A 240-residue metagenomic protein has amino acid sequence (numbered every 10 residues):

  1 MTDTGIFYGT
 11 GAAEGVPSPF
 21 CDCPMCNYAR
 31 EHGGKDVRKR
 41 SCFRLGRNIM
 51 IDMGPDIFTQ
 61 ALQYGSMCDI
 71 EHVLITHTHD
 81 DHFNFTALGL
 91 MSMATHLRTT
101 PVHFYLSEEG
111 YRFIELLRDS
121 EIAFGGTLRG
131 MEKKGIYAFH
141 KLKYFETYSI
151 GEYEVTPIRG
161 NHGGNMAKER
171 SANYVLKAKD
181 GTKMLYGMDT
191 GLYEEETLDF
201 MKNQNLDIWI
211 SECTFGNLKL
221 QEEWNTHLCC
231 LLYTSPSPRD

Functional and structural regions predicted by a protein language model:
M1-Y64, F139-T197: Core dinuclear metal-dependent hydrolase active-site scaffold
N48, M53-Y105, L206-W209: Active-site metal-binding motif and surrounding structural segment of the metallo-beta-lactamase
P55, D80, G191-L192, F215 (+1 more regions): Short, glycine/acidic-enriched loop or turn micro-motifs at the edges of active sites
C68, T100, G135, Y153 (+1 more regions): Structured loop/turn residues at beta-strand edges in well-structured enzyme cores
R98-P101, E108-A138: Active-site neighborhood of divalent metal-dependent phosphoester bond hydrolases
L176-L228: Metallo-beta-lactamase
Y233-D240: Conserved small/polar residues in nucleotide/adenosyl-binding loops
